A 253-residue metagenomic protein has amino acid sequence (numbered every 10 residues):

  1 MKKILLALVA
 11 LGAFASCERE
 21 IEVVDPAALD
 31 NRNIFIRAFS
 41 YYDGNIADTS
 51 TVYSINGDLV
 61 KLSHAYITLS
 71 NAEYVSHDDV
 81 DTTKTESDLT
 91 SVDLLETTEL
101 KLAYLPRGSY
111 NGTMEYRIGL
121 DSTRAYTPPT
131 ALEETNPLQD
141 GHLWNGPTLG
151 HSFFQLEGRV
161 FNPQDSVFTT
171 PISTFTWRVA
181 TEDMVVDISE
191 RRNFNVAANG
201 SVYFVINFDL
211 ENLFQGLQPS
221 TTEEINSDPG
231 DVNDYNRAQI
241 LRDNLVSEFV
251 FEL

Functional and structural regions predicted by a protein language model:
M1-I4, E18-R19: Positively charged n-region of N-terminal signal peptides that target proteins for export
L5-V9: Sec-dependent signal peptide hydrophobic core
A13-S16: C-terminal motif of bacterial Sec signal peptides marking the signal peptidase cleavage site
E18-L253: A short, solvent-exposed, low-complexity linear motif enriched for acidic/polar residues with Pro/Gly/Ser/Thr
